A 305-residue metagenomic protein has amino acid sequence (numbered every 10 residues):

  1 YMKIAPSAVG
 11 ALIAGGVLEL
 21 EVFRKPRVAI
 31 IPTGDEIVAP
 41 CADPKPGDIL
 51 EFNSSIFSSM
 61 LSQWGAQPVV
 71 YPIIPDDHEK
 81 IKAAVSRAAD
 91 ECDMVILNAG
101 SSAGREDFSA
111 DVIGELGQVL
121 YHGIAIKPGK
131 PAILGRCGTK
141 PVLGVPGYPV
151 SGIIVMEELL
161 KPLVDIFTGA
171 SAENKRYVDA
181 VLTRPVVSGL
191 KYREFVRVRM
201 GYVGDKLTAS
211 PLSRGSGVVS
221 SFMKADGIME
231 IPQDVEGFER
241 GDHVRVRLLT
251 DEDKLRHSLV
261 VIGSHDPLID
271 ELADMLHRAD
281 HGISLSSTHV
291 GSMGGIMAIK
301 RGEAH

Functional and structural regions predicted by a protein language model:
Y1-P75, V203-R214, I228, V244-D251: Short, glycine/charged-enriched hinge/interface segments at domain edges or termini
I4-A5, I73-I81, I126-P131, G291-G294: Short acidic loop-to-helix transition motifs that present clustered carboxylates
V28-I30, V142, L259-V261: Conserved hydrophobic helix-helix packing surfaces used for dimerization/oligomerization
D35-E36, G100-R105, G147: Short glycine-rich anion-binding loops that position phosphate/pyrophosphate groups of nucleotides and phosphorylated
S55-E115: N-terminal small/polar loop signature for handling phosphorylated ligands or for N-terminal nucleophile
G114-S258: Flexible glycine/proline-rich
L255-H265, I283-T288: Short, well-ordered beta-strand elements
R278-H305: N-terminal segment of the mature folded domain
